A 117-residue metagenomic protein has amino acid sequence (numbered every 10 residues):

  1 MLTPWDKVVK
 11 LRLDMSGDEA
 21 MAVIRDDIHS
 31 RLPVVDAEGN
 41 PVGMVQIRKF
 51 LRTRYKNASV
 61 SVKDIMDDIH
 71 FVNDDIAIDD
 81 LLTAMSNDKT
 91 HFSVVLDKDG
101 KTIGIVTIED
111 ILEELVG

Functional and structural regions predicted by a protein language model:
M1-G117: Soluble cytosolic regulatory domains appended to membrane proteins
